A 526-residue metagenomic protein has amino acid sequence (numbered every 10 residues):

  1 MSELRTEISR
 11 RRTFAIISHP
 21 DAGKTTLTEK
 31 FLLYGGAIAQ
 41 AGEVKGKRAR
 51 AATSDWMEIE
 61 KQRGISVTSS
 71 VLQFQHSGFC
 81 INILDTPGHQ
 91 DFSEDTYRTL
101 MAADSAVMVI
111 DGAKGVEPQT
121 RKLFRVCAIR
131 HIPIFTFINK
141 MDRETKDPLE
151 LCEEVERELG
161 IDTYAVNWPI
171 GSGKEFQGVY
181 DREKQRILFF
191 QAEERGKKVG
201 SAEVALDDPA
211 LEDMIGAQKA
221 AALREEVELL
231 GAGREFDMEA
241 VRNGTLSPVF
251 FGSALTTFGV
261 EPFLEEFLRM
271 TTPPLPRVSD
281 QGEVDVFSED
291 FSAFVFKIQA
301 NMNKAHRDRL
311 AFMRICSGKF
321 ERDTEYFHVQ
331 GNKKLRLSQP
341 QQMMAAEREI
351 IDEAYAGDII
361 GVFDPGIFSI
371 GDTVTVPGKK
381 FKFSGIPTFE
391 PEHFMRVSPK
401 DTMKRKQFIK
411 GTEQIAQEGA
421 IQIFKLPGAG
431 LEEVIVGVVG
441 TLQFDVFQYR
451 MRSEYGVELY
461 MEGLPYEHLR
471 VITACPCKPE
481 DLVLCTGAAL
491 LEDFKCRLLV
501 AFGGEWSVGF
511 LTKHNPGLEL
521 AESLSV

Functional and structural regions predicted by a protein language model:
M1-V526: Structural and coupling elements of P-loop NTPases
